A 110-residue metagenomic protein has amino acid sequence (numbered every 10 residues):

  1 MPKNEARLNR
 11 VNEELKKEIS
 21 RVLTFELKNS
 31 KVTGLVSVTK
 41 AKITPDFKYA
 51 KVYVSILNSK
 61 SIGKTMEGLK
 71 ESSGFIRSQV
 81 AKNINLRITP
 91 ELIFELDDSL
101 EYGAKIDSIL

Functional and structural regions predicted by a protein language model:
M1-Y49, S55-L110: Charge-rich, low-complexity N-terminal segments
